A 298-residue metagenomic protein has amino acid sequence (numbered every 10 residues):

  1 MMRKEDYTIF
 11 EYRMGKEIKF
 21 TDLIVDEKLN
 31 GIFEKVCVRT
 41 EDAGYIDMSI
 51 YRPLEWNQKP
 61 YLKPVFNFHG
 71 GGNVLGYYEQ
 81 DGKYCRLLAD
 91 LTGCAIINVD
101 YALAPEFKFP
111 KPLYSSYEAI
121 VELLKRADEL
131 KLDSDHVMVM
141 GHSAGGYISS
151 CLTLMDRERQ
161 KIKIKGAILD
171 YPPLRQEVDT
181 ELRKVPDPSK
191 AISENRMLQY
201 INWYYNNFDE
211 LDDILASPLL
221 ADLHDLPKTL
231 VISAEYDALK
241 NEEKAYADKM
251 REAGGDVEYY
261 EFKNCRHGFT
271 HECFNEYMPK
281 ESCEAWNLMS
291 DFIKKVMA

Functional and structural regions predicted by a protein language model:
M2-M14, I18: N-lobe entry segment of adenylate-forming
D6-E11, I24-V25, I32-A298: Alpha/beta-hydrolase superfamily serine-hydrolase fold, recognizing
K16-D26: Short, solvent-exposed helix-to-loop capping segments enriched in aromatics
